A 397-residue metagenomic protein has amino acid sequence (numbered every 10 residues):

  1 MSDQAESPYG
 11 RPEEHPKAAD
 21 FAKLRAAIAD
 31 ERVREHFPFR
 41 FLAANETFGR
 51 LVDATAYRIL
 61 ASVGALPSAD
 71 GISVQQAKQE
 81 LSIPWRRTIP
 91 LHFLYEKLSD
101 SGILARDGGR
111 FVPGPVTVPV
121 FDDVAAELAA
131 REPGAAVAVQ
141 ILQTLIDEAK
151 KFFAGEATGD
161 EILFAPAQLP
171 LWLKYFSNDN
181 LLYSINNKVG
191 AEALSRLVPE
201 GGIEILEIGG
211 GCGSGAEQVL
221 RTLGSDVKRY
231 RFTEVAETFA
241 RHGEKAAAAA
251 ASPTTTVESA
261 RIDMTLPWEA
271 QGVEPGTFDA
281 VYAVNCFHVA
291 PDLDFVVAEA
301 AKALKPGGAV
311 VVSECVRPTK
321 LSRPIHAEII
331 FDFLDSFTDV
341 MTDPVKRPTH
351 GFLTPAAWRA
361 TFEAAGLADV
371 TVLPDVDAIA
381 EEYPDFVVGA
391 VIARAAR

Functional and structural regions predicted by a protein language model:
M1-N178, N187-I203, D226, G366-V372 (+3 more regions): N-terminal accessory segments
A191, E217-R221, V297-A301: A structural alpha-helix within SAM-dependent methyltransferase catalytic domains
E204-L206, G210-W268: Class I SAM-dependent methyltransferase SAM/SAH-binding core
W268-V281: A short acidic, Gly/Pro-enriched loop at the edge of an enzyme's catalytic core that lines a small-molecule cofactor
D279-D294: A short SAM/SAH-binding and catalytic strip from SAM-dependent methyltransferases
D294-A309: A short glycine-rich, Lys/Arg-flanked "PGG" loop and its adjoining helix->strand segment in the class I
S313-A365, D369-T371: C-terminal alpha-helical "lid/dimerization" subdomain adjacent to the S-adenosyl-L-methionine
